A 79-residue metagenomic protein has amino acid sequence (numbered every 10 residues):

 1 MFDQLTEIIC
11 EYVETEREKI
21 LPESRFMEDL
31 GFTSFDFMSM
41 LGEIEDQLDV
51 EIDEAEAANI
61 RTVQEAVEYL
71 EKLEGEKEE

Functional and structural regions predicted by a protein language model:
M1-E7, F26-T33: Phosphate-binding glycine-rich loops and adjacent basic patches that engage nucleotide phosphates, nucleic-acid
M1-R17, E76-E79: Thiotemplate assembly-line natural product biosynthesis machinery
F2-T6, C10, L41, V63-V67 (+1 more regions): An amphipathic alpha-helix signature
Y12-G31, L48-N59: Phosphopantetheine carrier-protein modules
D36: Two-component histidine kinase catalytic core, primarily the HATPase_c
D49-E79: C-terminal structural segments of small proteins and small subunits
